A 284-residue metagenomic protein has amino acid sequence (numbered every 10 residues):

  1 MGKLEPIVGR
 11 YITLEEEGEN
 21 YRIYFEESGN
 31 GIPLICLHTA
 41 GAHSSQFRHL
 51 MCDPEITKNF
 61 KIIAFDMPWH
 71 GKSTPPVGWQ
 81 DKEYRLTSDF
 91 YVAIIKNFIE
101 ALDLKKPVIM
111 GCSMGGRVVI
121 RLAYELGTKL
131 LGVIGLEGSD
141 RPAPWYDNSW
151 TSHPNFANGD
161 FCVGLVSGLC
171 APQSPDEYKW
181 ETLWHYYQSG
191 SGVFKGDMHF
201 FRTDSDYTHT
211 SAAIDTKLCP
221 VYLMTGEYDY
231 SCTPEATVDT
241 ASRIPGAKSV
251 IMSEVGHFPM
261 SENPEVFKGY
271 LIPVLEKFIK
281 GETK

Functional and structural regions predicted by a protein language model:
M1-I35, I56-F60, L104-K105, I272-K284: Alpha/beta-hydrolase fold catalytic core
E17, Y21-V77: Conserved HGGG/HGGXW glycine-rich cap/lid loop of the alpha/beta-hydrolase fold
G18-E19, I63-M110, G269: Active-site loop/oxyanion-hole signature of alpha/beta-hydrolase fold enzymes
I120-F161: Flexible "cap/lid" loop of the alpha/beta hydrolase fold
P144-W145, F156-T216: Conserved alpha/beta-hydrolase catalytic His-Asp/Glu region
K217, L223-T225: Short beta-strand/loop motif that positions the catalytic acidic residue of the alpha/beta-hydrolase fold
E227-C232: Acidic catalytic loop of the alpha/beta-hydrolase fold
A247-K284: Catalytic active-site module of serine/aspartate enzymes centered on a nucleophile-bearing elbow/loop
